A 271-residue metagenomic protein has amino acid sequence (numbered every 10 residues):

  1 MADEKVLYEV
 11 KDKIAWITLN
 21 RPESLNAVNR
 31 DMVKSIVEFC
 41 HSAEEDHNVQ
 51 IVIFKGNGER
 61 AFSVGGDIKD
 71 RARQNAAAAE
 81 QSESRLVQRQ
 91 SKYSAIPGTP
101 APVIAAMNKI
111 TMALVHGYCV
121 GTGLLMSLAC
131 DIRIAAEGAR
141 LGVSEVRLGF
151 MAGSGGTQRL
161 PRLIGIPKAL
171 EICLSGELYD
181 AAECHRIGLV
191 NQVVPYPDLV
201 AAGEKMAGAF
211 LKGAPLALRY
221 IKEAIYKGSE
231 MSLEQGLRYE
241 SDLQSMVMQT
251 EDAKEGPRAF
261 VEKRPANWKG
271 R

Functional and structural regions predicted by a protein language model:
M1-K55, A72-R73: Conserved CoA-thioester-binding segment of acyl-CoA-metabolizing enzymes
D3, R258-R271: Terminal low-complexity tails and localization/encapsulation signals of metabolic enzymes
I17, R21, S35-I36, F54 (+6 more regions): Terminal peptide-recognition signature
P22-L25, R60, G65, G138-R140 (+2 more regions): A short, glycine- and basic residue-enriched loop/turn that sits immediately adjacent to a domain's principal
V28, S91, L114-V115: Structural motif
M32-S35, I96, L199, E240: Hydrophobic alpha-helical membrane-association signature
G56-V103, G149, S232: Glycine- (often His-adjacent) and acidic-residue-rich active-site loop that binds/positions the CoA thioester
P102-L218, Q235, D242, M246-T250 (+2 more regions): Crotonase-fold acyl-CoA enzyme core
